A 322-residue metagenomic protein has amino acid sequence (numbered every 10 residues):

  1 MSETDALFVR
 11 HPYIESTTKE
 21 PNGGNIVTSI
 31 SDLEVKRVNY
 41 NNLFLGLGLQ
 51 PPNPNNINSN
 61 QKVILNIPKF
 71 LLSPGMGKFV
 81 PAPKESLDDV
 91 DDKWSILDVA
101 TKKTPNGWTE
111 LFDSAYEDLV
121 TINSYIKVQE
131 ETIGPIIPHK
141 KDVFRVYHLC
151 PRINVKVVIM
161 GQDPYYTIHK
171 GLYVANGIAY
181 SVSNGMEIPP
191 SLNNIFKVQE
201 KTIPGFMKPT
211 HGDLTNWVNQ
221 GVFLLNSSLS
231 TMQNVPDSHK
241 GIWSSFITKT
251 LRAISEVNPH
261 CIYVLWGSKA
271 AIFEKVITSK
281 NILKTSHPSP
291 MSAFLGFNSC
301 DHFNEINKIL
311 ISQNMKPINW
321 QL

Functional and structural regions predicted by a protein language model:
M1-V143, P317-L322: N-terminal intrinsically disordered, compositionally biased regulatory/targeting segments that precede the folded
K102-I262, K269-I277, N281-K284, P290-A293 (+2 more regions): A polyanion-binding, active-site-adjacent surface
